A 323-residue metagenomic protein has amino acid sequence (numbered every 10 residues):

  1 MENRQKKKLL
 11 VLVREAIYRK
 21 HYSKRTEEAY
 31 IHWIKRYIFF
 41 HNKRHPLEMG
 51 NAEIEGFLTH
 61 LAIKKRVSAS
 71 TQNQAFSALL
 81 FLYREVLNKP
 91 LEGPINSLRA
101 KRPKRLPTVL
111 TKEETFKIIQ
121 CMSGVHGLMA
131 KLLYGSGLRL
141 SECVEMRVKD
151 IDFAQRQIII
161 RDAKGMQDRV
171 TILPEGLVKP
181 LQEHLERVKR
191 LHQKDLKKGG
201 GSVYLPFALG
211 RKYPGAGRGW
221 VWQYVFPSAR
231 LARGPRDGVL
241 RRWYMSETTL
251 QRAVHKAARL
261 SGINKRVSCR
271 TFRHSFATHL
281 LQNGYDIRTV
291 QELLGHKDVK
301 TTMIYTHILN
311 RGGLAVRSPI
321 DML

Functional and structural regions predicted by a protein language model:
M1-L323: Conserved catalytic core of the tyrosine transesterase superfamily
